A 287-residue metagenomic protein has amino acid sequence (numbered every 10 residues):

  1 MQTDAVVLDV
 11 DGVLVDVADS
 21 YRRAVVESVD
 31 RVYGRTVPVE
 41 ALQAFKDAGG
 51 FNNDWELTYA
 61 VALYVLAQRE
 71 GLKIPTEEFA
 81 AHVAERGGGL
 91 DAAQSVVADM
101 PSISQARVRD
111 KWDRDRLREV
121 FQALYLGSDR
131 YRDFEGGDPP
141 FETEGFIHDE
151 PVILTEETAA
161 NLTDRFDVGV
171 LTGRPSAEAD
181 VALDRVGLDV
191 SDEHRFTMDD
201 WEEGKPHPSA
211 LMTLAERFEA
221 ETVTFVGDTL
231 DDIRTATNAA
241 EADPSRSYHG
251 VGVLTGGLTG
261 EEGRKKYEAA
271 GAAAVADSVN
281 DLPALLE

Functional and structural regions predicted by a protein language model:
M1, L162-F166, R217-E221: Glycine-rich phosphate-binding loop signature in dinucleotide/nucleotide-binding domains
M1-G50, E56-Y59, L63-Q68: Active-site neighborhood of HAD-like aspartate-dependent phosphohydrolases
V25, F134-F141, F146-D184, M198: Substrate-recognition element of Asp-dependent hydrolases with the DxDx(T/V) motif
G49-D149: A metal-dependent, Asp-based hydrolase signature
F166-V170, T222, G271-A272: Short active-site oxyanion
L171-T224, T229-E241: Substrate-recognition "cap/lid" segment bordering the active-site pocket of phosphatases
L188-D199, E262-E287: Structural recognition of alpha->loop->beta junctions
V226-A274: Acidic, Mg2+-coordinating phosphoryl-transfer loop and its flanking beta/alpha structural elements, shared across
